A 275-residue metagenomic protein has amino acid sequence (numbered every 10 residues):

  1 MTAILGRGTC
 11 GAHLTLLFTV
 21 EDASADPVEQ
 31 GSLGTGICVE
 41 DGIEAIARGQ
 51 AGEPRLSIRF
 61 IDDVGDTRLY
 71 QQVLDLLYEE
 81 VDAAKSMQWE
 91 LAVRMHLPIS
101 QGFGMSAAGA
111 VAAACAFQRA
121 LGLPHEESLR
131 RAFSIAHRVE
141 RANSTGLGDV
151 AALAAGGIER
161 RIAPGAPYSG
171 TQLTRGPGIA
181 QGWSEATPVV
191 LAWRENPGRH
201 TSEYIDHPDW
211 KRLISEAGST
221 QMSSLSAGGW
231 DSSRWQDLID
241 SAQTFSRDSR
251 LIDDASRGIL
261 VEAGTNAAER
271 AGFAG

Functional and structural regions predicted by a protein language model:
M1-I99, V261: ATP-binding N-lobe of GHMP and related small-molecule kinases
I4-G6, L33-G36, Q101, E140-A142 (+2 more regions): A generic local secondary-structure boundary/capping motif
T19, A23, L76-E80, A120-L123 (+4 more regions): Change "in soluble alpha/beta enzymes" to "in soluble alpha/beta proteins
F103-E126: DPxDG-like acidic metal-binding loop motif
L129-G176: Alpha/beta catalytic cores of group-transfer enzymes, especially the acyltransferase/condensing modules of polyketide
P177-S241, F245: Acyltransferase
W230-G275: Glycine-rich, charge-dense phosphate/pyrophosphate-binding loop(s) and the adjacent flexible "lid"/catalytic subdomain
